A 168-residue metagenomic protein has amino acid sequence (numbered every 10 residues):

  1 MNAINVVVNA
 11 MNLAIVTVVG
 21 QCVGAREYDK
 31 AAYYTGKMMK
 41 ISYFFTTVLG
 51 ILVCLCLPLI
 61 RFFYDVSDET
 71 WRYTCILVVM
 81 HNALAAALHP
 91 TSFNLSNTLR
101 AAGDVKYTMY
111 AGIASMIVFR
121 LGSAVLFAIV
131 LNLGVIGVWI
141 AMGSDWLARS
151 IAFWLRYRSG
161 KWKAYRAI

Functional and structural regions predicted by a protein language model:
M1-L57, H89-A111: Small-residue-rich hydrophobic transmembrane alpha-helices
N5, F45, D65-E69, L88 (+3 more regions): Membrane-targeting and insertion segments and their boundary/processing signals
V8-V16, H81-A101, Y107-F119, S123 (+1 more regions): Short runs within selected transmembrane alpha-helices of multi-pass transporters and secretion channels
V19-L84, F127-I168: Short alpha-helical transmembrane segments in multi-pass integral membrane proteins
